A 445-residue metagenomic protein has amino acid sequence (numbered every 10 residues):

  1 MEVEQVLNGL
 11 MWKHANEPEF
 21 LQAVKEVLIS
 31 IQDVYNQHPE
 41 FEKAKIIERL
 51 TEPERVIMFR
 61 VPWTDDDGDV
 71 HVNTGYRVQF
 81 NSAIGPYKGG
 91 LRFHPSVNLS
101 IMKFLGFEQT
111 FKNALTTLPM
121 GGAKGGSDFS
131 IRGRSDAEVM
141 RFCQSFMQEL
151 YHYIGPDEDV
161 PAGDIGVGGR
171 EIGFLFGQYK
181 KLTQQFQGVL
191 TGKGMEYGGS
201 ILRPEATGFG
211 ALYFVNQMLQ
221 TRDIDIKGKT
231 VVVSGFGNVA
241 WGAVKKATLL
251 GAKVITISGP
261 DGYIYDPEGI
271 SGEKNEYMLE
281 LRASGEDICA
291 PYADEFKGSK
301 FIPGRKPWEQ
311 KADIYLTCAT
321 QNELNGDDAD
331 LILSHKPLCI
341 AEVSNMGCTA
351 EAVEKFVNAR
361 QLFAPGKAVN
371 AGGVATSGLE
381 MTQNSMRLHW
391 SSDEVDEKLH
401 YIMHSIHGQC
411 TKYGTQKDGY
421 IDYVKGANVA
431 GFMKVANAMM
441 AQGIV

Functional and structural regions predicted by a protein language model:
M1, A15, E19-Q22, E26 (+24 more regions): Conserved active-site and cofactor/substrate-binding residues in soluble primary-metabolism enzymes
E2-A23, M218, L333-V445: Adenosine-phosphate binding glycine-rich loop
L21, Q37-I46, T117, I154-G163 (+3 more regions): Flexible, glycine/charged-enriched surface loops at secondary-structure junctions
E40-D69: Structured beta-strand/loop patches that form or line metal/cofactor-binding pockets in enzymes
H94, N113-K227: Glycine/serine-rich phosphate-binding loop and adjoining beta1-alpha1 elements at the start of nucleotide-handling
T191-G194, G199-K311: Glycine-rich phosphate/diphosphate-binding loop of Rossmann-like nucleotide-binding domains
G262-F363, A368: Rossmann-like adenosine-cofactor binding region
